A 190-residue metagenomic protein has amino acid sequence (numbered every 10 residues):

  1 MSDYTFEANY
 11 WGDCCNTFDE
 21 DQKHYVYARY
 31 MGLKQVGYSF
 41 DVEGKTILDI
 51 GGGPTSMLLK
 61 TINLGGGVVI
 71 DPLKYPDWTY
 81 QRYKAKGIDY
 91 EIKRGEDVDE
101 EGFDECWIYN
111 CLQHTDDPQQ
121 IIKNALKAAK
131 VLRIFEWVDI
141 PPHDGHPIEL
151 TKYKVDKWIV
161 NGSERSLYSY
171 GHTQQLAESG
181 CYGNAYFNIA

Functional and structural regions predicted by a protein language model:
M1-F40: Class I SAM-dependent methyltransferase Rossmann-like catalytic core, especially the SAM/SAH-binding loop
G44-G53: Conserved class I S-adenosyl-L-methionine
G52-D97: Class I SAM-dependent methyltransferase SAM/SAH-binding core
E96-C106: A short acidic, Gly/Pro-enriched loop at the edge of an enzyme's catalytic core that lines a small-molecule cofactor
E105-D117: A short SAM/SAH-binding and catalytic strip from SAM-dependent methyltransferases
A129-D139: Conserved beta-strand signature within the Rossmann-like core of class I S-adenosyl-L-methionine
D144-H172: Conserved Class I S-adenosyl-L-methionine
Y168-A190: Core SAM-dependent methyltransferase catalytic element
